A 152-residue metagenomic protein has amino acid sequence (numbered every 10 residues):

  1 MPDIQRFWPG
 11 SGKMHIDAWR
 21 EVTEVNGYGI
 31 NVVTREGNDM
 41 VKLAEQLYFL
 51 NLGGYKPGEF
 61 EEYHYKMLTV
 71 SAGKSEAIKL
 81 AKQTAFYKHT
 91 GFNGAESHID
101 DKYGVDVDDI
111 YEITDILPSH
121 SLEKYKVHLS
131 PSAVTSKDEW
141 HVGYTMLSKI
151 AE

Functional and structural regions predicted by a protein language model:
M1-I4, E45-Y48, Y65-V70, A81: Short, structured motif recognition centered on aromatic/hydrophobic residues
M1-P9, K74-K88: A short, charged, amphipathic alpha-helix used as a generic interaction element across diverse proteins
Q5-N38, Y87-E152: Short, mixed-charge low-complexity intrinsically disordered segments
N38-Y65: Short aromatic-glycine-(Arg/Gly/Cys) micro-motifs in beta-strand/loop hairpins
Y55-P57, K74, S132: Generic structural motif
E59-E62, K79, Q83, H89-G94: Short, solvent-exposed secondary-structure capping/transition elements
E62-H64, L68, H128, Y144: Generic detector of bulky aromatic hydrophobic side chains
